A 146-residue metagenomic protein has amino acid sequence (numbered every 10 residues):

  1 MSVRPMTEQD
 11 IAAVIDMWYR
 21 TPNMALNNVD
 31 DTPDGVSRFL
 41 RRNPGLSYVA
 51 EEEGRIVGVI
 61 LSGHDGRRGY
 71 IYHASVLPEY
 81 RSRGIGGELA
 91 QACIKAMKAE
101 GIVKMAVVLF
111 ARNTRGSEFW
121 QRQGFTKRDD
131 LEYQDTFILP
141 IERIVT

Functional and structural regions predicted by a protein language model:
P5-H73, A90, A96, E100 (+2 more regions): Acetyl-CoA-dependent GNAT
T7, L77, R81, F110: Residue-level recognition of the GNAT/N-acetyltransferase active site
V49, Y70, S75, G84 (+2 more regions): Conserved beta-strand segments that form the floor/walls of ligand-binding pockets within enzyme and binding domains
V76, S82-K95, R122: Conserved acetyl-CoA-binding loop-helix of GNAT-fold acetyltransferases
M97-L109: Conserved GNAT acetyl-CoA-binding A-motif
V107-G116, D135-I138: Conserved beta-strand-loop-alpha-helix junction that forms the acyl-donor binding cleft
R122-T126, E132-T146: Terminal substrate-recognition subdomain of acyl/acetyltransferases
